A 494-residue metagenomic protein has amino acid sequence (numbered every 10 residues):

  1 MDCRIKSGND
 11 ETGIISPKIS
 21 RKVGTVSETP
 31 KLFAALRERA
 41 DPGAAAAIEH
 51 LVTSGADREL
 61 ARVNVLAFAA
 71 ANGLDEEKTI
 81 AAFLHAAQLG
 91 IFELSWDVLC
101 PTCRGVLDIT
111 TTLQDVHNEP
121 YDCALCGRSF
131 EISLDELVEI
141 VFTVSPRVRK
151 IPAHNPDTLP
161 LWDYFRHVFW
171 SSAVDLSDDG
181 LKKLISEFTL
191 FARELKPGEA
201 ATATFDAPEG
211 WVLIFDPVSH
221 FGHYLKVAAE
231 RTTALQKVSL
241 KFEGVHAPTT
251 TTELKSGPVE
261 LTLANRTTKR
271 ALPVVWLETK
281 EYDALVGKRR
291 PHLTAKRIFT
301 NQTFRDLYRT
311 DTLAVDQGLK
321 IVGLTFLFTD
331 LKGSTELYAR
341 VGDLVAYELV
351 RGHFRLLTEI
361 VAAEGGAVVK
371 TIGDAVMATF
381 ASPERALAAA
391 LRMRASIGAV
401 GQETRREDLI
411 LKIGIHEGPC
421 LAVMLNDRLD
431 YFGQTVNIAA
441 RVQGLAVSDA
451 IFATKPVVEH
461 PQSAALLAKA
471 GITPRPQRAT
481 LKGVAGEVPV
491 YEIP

Functional and structural regions predicted by a protein language model:
S20-I91: N-terminal alpha-helical interaction blocks
S20-K22, T29, F33, A40 (+4 more regions): Intrinsically disordered, glycine/charged-rich C-terminal tails and inter-domain linkers that flank nucleotidyl cyclase
A45, E131-F221: Long, charge-rich boundary regions
Q88-D157: Cys/His-rich short segments
E253-K255, A264-I321: Regulatory cytosolic signal-relay segments
T310-A389: Catalytic NTP-binding/metal-coordinating core of nucleotidyl cyclase/transferase enzymes
F328-T329, I360-A388, A399-T435: Catalytic core of nucleotidyl cyclases, primarily class III adenylyl/guanylyl cyclases
V400, H416, V436-E459: Catalytic/regulatory signature loops of cyclic-dinucleotide turnover enzymes and related class III nucleotidyl cyclases
